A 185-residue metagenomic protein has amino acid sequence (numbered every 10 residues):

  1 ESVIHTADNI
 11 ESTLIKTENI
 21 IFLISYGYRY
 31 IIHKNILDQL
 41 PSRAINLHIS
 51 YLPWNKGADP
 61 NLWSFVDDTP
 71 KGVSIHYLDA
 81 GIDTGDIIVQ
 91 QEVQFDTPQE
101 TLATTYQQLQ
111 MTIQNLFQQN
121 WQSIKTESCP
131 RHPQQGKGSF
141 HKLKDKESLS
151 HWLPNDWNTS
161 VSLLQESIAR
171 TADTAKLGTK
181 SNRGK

Functional and structural regions predicted by a protein language model:
E1, S139, K144-K185: An anion-binding loop in the catalytic cleft
E1, T17, F65-V66: Alpha-helix C-terminal capping segments
S2-T13: A short beta-strand-loop structural module common to alpha/beta enzyme folds
T6, I24-Y28: Small/polar loops that bind or transfer phosphate-bearing groups
E11-I21: N-terminal beta-loop-helix "entrance" segment that forms/cooperates in small-molecule cofactor or anionic ligand
I20, D83, Q134-G136, K176 (+1 more regions): Intrinsically disordered, low-complexity segments enriched in small/polar residues
I21-F22, R43: Structural motif
Y28-N158: Donor/substrate-binding cores of folate-linked one-carbon enzymes
